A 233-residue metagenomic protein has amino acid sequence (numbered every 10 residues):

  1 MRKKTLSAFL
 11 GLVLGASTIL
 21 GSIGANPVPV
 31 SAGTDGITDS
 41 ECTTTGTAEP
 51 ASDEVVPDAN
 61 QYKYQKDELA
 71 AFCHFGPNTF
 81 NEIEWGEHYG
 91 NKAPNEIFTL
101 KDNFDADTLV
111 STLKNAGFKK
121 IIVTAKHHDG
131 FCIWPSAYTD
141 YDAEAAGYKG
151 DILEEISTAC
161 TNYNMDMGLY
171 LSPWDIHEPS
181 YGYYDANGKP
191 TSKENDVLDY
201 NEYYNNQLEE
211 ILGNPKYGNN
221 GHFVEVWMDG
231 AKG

Functional and structural regions predicted by a protein language model:
M1-L10: Bacterial N-terminal signal peptides that target proteins for export
R2-K3, A25, K119: Generic cytosolic/nucleocytoplasmic N-terminal low-complexity/intrinsically disordered segments
V13: Feature captures the catalytic ectodomains and active-site-proximal regions of enzymes that hydrolyze or transfer
A16-T38: Sec-dependent signal peptide cleavage junction
G36-G233: Mature catalytic domains of secreted/periplasmic carbohydrate-active enzymes
